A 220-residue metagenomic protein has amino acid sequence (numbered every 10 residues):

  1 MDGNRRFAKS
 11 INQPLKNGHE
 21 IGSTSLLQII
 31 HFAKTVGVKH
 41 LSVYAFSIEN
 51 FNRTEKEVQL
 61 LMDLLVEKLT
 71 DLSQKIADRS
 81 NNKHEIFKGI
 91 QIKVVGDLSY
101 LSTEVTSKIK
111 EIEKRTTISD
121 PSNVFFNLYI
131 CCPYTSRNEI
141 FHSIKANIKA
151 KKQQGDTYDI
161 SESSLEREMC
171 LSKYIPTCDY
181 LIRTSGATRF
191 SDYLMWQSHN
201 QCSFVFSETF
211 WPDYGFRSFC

Functional and structural regions predicted by a protein language model:
M1-C220: Flexible, compositionally biased loop and terminal segments
